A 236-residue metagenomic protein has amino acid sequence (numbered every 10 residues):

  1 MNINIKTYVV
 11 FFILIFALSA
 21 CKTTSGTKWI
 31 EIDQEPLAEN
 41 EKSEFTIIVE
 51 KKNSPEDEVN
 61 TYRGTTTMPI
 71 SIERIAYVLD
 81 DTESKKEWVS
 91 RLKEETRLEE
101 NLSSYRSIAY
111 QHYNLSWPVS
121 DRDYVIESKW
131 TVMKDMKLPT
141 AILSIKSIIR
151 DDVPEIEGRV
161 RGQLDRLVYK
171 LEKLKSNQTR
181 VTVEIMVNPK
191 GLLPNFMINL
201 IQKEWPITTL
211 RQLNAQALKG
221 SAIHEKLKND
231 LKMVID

Functional and structural regions predicted by a protein language model:
M1-V9: Bacterial N-terminal signal peptides that target proteins for export
V10-S19: Bacterial N-terminal signal peptides
C21-D236: Eukaryotic helix-grip
